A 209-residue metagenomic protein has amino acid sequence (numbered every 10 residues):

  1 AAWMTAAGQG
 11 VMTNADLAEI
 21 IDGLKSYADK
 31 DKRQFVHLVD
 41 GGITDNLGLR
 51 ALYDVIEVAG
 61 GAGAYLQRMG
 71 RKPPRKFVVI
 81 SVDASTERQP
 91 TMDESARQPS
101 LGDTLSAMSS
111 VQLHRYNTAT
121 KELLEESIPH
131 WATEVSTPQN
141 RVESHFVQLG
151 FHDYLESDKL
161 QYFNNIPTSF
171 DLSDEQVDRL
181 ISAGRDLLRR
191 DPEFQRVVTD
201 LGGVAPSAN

Functional and structural regions predicted by a protein language model:
A1-A18: Long, low-complexity, polar/charged, intrinsically disordered or flexibly structured peripheral segments
L17-I56, G60-N209: C-terminal helical/tail subdomains of lipid-metabolizing enzymes
